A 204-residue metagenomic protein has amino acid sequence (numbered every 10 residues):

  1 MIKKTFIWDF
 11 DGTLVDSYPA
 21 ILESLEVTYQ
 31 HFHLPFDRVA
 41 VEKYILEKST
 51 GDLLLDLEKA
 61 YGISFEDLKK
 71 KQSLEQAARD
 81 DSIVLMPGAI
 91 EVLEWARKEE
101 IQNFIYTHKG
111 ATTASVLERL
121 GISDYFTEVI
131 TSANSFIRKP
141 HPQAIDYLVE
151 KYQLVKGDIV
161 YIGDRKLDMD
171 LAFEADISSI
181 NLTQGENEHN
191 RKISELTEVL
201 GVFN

Functional and structural regions predicted by a protein language model:
M1-K4, Q30, E94-R97, G110 (+1 more regions): Asp-based, Mg2+/Mn2+-dependent phosphohydrolase catalytic module
I2-P87, E91, W95: N-terminal helical cap/lid subdomain that shapes the substrate entry/recognition surface in HAD-like hydrolases
V15, K43, S82, N103 (+2 more regions): A generic secondary-structure micro-motif detector that highlights 1-2 residue hydrophobic/ambivalent hotspots embedded
D16-S17, I105, A114, P140: Secondary-structure boundary/capping motif
L34, I63, I101, L154 (+1 more regions): Short glycine/serine/threonine/alanine-rich loop segments
F65-K69, I83, T107, R138-K139 (+1 more regions): Non-catalytic, surface-exposed connector residues within folded enzymatic/regulatory domains
